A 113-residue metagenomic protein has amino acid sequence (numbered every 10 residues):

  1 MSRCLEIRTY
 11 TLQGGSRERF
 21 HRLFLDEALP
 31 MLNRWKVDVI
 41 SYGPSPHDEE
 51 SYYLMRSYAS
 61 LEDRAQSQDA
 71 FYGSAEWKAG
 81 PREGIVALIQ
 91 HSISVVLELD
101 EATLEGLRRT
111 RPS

Functional and structural regions predicted by a protein language model:
M1-H21, M31, D38-V39, E101-L104 (+1 more regions): Surface-exposed interaction/gating patches
M1-L5, T9, E50-D63: Accessory recognition modules or surfaces
Q13, P46-D48: Short glycine/serine/proline-enriched coil/turn segments at secondary-structure junctions
R19-I40, D48, S57-V95: An amphipathic, aromatic/His-enriched active-site/gating alpha helix that lines ligand/cofactor pockets
G43: Surface loop/turn signatures of beta-propeller and other carbohydrate-active proteins
L54-R56, L88-I89, E98-G106, P112-S113: A general structural signal for short secondary-structure boundary/capping elements
